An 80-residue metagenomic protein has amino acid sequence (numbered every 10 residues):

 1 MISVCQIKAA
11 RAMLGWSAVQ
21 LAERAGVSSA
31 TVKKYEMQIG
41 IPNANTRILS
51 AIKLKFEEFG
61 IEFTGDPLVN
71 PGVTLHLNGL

Functional and structural regions predicted by a protein language model:
M1-A12: A short, Lys/Arg-rich alpha-helix, primarily the initiator
A12, G26, M37: Residue-level detection of the helix-turn-helix DNA-binding "recognition helix"
S17-K34: Short alpha-helical DNA-recognition segment
R24, N45, V69: Residue-level "edge-of-site" marker
E36-R47: Short, charge-rich, low-complexity interaction segments located in flexible loops at or near secondary-structure
T46-F63: DNA major-groove recognition helix of helix-turn-helix/homeodomain DNA-binding modules
I61-L80: Helix-turn-helix/homeodomain-like alpha-helical modules used for DNA recognition and transcription-factor dimerization
